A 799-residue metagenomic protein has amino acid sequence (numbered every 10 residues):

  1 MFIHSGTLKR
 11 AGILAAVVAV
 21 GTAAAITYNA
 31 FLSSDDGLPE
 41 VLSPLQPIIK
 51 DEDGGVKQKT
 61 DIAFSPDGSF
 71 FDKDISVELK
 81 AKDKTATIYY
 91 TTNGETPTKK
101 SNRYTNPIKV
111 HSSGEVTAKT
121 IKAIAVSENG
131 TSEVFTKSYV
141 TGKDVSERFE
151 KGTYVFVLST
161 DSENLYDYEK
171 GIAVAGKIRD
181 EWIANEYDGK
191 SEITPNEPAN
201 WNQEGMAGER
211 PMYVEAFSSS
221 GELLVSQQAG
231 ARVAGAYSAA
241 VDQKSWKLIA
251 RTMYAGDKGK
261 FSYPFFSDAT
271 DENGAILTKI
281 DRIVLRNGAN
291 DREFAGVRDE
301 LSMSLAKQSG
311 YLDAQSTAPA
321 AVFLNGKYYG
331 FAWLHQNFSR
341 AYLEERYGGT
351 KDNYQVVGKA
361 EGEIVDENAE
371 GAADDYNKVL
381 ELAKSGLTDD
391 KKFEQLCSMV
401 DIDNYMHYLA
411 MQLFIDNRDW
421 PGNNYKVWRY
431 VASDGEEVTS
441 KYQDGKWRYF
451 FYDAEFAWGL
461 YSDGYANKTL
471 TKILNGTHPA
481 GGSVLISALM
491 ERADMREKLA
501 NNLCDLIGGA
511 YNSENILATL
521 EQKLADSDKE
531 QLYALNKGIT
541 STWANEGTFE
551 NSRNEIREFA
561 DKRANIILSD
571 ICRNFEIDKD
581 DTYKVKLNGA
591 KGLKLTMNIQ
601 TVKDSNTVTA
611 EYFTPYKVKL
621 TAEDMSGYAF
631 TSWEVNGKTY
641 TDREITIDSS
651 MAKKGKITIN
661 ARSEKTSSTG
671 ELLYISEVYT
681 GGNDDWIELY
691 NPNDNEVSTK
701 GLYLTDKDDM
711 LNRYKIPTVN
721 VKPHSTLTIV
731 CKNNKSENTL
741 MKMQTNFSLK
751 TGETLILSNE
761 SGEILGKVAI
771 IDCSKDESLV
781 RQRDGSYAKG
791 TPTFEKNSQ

Functional and structural regions predicted by a protein language model:
M1-G6: N-terminal Lys/Arg-rich, disordered targeting/topogenic segments
R10-A11, N29-F64, S132-Y139, K143 (+3 more regions): Intrinsically disordered, low-complexity linkers and terminal tails enriched in Ser/Thr/Pro/Gly with interspersed basic
R10-A15, A19, A23, Y28-Q203 (+8 more regions): Short, compositionally stereotyped local motifs that mark structural "simplifiers"
G152-V155, E163-I178, E186-K190, Q203-E204 (+8 more regions): Middle-to-C-terminal accessory/interaction subdomains
L158, S191-D366: Conserved ATP-binding subdomain of kinase catalytic cores across diverse folds
G205-A207, E222-L224, G627, D694-T699: A short beta-turn/strand-edge loop motif at beta-sheet boundaries
W246-I249, D281-N287, S304, A321-F323 (+11 more regions): Structural recognition of the beta-strand scaffold that forms the well-ordered cores of secreted hydrolase catalytic
